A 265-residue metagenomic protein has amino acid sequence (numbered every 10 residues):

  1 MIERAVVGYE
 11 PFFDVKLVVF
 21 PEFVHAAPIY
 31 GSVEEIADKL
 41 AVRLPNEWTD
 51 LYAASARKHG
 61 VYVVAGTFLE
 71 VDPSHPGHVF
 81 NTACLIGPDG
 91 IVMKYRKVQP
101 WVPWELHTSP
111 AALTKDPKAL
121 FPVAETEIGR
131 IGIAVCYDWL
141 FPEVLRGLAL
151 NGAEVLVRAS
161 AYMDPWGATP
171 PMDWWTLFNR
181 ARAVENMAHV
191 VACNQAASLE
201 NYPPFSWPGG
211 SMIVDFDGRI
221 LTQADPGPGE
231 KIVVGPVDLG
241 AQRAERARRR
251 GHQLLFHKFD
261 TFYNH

Functional and structural regions predicted by a protein language model:
M1-V7, F141-R146: Short, acidic/polar
E3-P88, Y162-R180, E185: Cys-nucleophile CN-hydrolase/nitrilase-fold catalytic domain and related Cys-dependent amidase chemistry that acts on
V42-L44, P73-V155, A159-A181, A244-G251: Active-site catalytic loop in hydrolytic enzyme cores
L44-V64, R130, C136-K231: CN hydrolase (nitrilase-like) catalytic-core segments centered on the catalytic cysteine and neighboring Lys/Glu
V63-E70, V102-T108, V191-A196: Short Pro/Gly-enriched beta-strand edge/turn motifs at strand-loop
A65-T67, N81-L85, P122, C193 (+2 more regions): Short beta-strand scaffold segments in enzyme catalytic cores
K97, T126, F216, P226 (+1 more regions): Active-site donor-binding loop signature of nucleotide-sugar glycosyltransferases
G240-H265: A conserved C-terminal secondary-structure "cap"
